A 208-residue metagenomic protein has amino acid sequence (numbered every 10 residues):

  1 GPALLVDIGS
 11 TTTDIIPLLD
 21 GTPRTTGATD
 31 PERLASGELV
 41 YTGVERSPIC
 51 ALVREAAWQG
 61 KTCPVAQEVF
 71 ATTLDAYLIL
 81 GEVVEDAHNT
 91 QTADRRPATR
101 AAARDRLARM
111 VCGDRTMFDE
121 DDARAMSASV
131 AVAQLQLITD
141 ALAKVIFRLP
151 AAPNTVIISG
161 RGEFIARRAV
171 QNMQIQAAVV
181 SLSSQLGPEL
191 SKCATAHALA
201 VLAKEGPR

Functional and structural regions predicted by a protein language model:
P2-L5, D14-R208: Helical "lid/coupling" subdomains associated with nucleotide-phosphate turnover
I8: Active-site glycine-rich loops that stabilize anionic/oxyanionic intermediates across multiple enzyme folds
T11: Conserved Rossmann-like nucleotide-cofactor binding loop
